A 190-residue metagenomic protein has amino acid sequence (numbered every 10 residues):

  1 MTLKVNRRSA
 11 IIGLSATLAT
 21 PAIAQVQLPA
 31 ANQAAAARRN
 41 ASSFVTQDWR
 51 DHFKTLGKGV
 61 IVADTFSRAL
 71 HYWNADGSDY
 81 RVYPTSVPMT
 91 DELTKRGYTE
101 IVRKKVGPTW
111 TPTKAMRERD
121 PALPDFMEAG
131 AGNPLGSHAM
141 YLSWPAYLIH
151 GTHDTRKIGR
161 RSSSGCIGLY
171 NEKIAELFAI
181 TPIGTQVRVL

Functional and structural regions predicted by a protein language model:
M1-T17: N-terminal secretory signal peptides and thylakoid transit peptides that target proteins across membranes
M1-T2, I61, G165: Short N-terminal micro-motifs specific to bacterial/archaeal maturation and metal-cluster initiation sites
L3, A16, S67, K105 (+2 more regions): Short, flexible active-site-adjacent loop segments at beta-strand->alpha-helix junctions, enriched in small/polar
A22-A24: Sec/Tat signal peptide C-region and signal peptidase I cleavage site
Q27-A115, E128-A131, H138: Cell wall/extracellular polymer interaction/catalysis modules
L56, T90-Y98, T109-L190: Exported/periplasmic cell-wall-interacting domains
